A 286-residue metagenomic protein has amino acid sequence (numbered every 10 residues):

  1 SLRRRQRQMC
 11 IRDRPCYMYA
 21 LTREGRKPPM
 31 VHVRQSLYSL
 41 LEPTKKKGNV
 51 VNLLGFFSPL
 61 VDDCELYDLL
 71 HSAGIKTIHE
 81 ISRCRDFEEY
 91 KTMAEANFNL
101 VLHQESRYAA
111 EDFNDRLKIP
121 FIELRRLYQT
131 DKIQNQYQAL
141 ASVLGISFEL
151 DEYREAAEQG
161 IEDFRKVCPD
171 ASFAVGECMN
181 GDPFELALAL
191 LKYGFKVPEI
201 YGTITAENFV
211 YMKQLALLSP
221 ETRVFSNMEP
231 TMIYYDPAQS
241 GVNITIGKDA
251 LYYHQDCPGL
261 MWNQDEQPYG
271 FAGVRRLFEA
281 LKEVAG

Functional and structural regions predicted by a protein language model:
S1-I11: Single conserved hydrophobic/aromatic residue that forms the stacking wall/gate of nucleotide- or nucleobase-binding
R12-P15, G74-I81, V197-I200: Short beta-strand elements in bilobed, periplasmic/extracellular small-molecule ligand-binding domains
P15, R23-P29, L127-D163, G241-G286: Peripheral docking tails and interdomain loops at the edges of cofactor- or intermediate-handling domains
T22-G160, R165: Conserved, well-structured core segments that form the ligand-binding/active-site neighborhood of functional domains
G48-S58, N99-V101, D170-C178, I200 (+1 more regions): Short hydrophobic beta-strand segments
L60-D63, S106-A110, T205-M212, Y252-Q255: Short, charged/polar "capping" segments at the starts of alpha-helices and the immediately preceding loops
D62-L66, K132-F225: Redox- and metal-dependent alpha/beta enzyme cores, enriched for Fe-S-associated oxidoreductases and cofactor-handling
L69, R83-A96, A189, P198-K248 (+1 more regions): Glycine-rich, anion-gripping cofactor-binding loops and their flanking helix/strand elements in enzyme active sites
